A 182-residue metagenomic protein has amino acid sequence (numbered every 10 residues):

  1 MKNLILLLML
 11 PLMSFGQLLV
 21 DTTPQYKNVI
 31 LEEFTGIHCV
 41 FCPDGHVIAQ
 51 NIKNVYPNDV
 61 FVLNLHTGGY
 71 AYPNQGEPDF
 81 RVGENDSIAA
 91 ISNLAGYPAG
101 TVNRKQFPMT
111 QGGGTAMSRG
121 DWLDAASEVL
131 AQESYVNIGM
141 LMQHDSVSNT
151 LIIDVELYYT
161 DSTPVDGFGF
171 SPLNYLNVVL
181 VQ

Functional and structural regions predicted by a protein language model:
M1-P24: Bacterial Sec-dependent N-terminal signal peptides
M9-L10, C39, I88: Enrichment for repetitive, rod-forming helical segments
L10, P57-N58, S134: Proline-centered flexible-loop/turn and helix-kink motifs
V20-G68: Local sequence-structure signature of Cys/Sec-based thiol-disulfide redox active-site neighborhoods
V47, N51, F61-Q182: Short, conserved sequence motifs used for protein processing/export or organelle targeting and for catalysis
